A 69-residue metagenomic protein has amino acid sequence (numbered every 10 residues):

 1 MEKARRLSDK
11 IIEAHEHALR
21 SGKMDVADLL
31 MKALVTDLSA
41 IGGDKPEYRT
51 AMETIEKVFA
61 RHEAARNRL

Functional and structural regions predicted by a protein language model:
M1-L69: C-terminal-biased regions
